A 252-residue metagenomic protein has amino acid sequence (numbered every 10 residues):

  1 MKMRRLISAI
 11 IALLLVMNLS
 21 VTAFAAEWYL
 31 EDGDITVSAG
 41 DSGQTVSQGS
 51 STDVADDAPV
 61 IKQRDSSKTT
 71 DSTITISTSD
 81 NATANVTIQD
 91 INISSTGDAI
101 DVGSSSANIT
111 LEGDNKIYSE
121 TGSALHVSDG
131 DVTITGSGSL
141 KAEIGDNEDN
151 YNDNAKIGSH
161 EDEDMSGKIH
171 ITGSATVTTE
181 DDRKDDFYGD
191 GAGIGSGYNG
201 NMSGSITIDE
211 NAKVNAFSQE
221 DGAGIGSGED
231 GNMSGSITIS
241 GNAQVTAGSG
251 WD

Functional and structural regions predicted by a protein language model:
M1-A25: Sec-dependent, cleavable N-terminal signal peptides
L13, V21-D252: A composition-driven surface/loop motif
